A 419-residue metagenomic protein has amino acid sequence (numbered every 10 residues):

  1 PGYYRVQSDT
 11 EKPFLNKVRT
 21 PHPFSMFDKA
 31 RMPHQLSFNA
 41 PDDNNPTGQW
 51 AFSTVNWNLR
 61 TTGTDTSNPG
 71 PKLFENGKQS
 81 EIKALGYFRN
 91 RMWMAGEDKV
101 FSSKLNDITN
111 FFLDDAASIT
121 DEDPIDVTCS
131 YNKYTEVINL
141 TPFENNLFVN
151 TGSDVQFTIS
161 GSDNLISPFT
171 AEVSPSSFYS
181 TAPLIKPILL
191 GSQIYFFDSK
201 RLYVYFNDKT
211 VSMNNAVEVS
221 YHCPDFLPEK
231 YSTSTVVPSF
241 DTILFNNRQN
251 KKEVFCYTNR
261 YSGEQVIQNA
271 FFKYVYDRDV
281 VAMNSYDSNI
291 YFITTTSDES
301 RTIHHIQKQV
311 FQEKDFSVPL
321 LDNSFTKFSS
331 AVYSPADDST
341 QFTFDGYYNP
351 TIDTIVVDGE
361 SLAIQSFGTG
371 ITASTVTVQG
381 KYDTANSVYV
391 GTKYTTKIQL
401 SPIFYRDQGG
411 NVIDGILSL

Functional and structural regions predicted by a protein language model:
P1-K78: Long, charge-dense tracts
G2, G48, G63, G70 (+14 more regions): Residue-identity detector for glycine
R5-D9, N16-P21, S102-I108, I159 (+1 more regions): Predominantly extracellular/luminal cell-surface or secreted proteins
K12, T20-H22, M32, A40 (+11 more regions): Intrinsic-disorder/low-complexity coil detector
M26, T135, R201-L419: Beta-sheet repeat architectures centered on beta-propellers
T47, T54, N90, G415-I416: Intrinsically disordered regions, especially transient/low-confidence alpha-helical propensity segments and coil-helix
W57-S153, F157-S285: Beta-propeller and closely related beta-pinwheel folds
